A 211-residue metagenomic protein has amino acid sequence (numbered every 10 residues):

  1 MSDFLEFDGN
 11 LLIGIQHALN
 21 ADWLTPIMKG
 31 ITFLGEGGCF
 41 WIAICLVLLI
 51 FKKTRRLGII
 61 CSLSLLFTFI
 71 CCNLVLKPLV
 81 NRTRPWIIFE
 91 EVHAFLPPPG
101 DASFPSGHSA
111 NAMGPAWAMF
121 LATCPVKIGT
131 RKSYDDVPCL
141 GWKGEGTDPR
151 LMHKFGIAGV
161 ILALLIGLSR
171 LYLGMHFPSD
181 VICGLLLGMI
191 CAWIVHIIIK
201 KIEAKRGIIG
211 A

Functional and structural regions predicted by a protein language model:
M1-C39, N73-G100: N-terminal transmembrane-helix/juxtamembrane module of multi-pass inner/ER membrane proteins
A18, D22, I50-T54, L74 (+4 more regions): Membrane-interface elements of multi-pass transporters and channels
W23, K53-G58, L151-F155: Membrane-helix interface segments
G38, L57-I59, G156, P178-S179: Short, aromatic-rich membrane-interface segments at the entry and exit of alpha-helical transmembrane domains
I44-I70: Interfacial segments of alpha-helical transmembrane regions
V47, F67, C71, V75-L76 (+2 more regions): Alpha-helical membrane-inserting segments
L65-L74, N81, I182, G188: Membrane helix-loop-helix hairpins that form the core translocation module of multi-pass transporters
H93-A211: Membrane-embedded catalytic cores of phosphoryl/pyrophosphoryl-handling enzymes
